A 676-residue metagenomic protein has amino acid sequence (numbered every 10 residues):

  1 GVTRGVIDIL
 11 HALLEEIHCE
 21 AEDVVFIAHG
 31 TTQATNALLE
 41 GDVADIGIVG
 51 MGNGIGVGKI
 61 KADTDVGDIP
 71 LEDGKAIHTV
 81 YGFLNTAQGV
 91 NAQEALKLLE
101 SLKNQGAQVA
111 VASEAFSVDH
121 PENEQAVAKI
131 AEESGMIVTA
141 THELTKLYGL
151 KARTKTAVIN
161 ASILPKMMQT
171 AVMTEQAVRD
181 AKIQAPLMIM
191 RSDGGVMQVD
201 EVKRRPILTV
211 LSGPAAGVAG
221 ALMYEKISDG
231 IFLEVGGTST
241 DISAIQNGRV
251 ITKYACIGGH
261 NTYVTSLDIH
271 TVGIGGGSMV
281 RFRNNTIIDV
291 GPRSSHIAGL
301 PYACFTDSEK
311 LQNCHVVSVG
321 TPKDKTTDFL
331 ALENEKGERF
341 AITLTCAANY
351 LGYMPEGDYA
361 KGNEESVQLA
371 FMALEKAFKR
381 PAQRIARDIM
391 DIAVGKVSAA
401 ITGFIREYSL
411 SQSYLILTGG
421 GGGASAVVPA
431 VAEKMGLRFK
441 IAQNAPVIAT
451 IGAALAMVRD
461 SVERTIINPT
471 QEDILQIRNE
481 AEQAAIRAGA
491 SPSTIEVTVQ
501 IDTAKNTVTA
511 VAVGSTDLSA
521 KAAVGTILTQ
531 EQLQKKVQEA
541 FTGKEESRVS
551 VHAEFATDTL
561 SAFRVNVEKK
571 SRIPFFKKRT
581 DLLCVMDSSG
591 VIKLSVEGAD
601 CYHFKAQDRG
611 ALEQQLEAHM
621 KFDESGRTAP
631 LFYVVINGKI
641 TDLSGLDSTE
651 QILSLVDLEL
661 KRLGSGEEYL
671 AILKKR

Functional and structural regions predicted by a protein language model:
G1-R676: N-terminally biased helix-coil "hinge/interface" segments that flank
